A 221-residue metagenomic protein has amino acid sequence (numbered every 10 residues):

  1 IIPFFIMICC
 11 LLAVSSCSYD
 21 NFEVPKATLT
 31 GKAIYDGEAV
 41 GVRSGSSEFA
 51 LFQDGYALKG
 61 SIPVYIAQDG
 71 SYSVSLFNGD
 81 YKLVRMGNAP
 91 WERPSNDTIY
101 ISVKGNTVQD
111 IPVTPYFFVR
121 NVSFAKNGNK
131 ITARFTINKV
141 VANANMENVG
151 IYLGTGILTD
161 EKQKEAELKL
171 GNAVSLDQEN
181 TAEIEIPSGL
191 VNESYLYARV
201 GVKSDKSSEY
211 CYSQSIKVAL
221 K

Functional and structural regions predicted by a protein language model:
L12-S16: C-terminal motif of bacterial Sec signal peptides marking the signal peptidase cleavage site
C17-T28: Beta-strand-rich domain onsets/edges
A27-G37, G70: A short, amphipathic beta-strand motif
D36-A57, A144-N148: Short, ordered, surface-exposed loop/turn motifs in non-cytosolic proteins
D54-S71: Short, acidic Ser/Thr/Gly-rich low-complexity loop/linker segments typical of extracellular and cell-surface proteins
G70-R93: A short, solvent-exposed beta-strand micro-motif common in secreted/extracellular proteins
N88-Y116: Structured interaction patches on ligand/partner-binding surfaces of diverse proteins
I186-Y212, K221: Beta-strand-rich modules
